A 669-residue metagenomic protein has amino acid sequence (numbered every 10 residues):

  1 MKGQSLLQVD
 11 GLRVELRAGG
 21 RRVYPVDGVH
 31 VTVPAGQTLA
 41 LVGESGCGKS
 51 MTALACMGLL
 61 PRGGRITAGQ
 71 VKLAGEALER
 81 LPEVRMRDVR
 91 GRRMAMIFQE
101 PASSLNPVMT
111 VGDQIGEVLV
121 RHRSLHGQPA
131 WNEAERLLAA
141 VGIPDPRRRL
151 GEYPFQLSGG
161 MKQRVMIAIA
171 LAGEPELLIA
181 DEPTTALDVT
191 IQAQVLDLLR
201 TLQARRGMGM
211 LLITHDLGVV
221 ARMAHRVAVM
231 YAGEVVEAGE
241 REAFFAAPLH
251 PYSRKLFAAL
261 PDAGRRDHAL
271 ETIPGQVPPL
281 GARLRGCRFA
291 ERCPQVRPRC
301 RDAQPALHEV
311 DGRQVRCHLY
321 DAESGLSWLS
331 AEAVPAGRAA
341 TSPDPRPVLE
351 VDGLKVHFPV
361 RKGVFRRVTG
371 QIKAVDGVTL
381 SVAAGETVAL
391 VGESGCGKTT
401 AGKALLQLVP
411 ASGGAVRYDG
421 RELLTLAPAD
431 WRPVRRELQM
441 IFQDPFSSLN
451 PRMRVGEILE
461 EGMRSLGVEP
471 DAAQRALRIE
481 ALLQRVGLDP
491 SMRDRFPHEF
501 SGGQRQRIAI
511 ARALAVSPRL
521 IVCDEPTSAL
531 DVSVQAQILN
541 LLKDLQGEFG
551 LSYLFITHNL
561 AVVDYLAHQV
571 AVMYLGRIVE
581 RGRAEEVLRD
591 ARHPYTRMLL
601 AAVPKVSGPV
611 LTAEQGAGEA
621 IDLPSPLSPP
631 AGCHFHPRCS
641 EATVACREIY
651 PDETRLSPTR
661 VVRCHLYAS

Functional and structural regions predicted by a protein language model:
E44, G58-L59, R87, P175 (+5 more regions): P-loop NTP-binding/switch modules centered on Walker-like glycine-rich loops
R65, L78-A95, R121, A243-P248 (+7 more regions): ABC ATPase NBD coupling module
R65-A77, G414-E422: Conserved ABC transporter NBD signature motif
G91, F155, G173, H498 (+3 more regions): Conserved signature/switch motifs of ABC ATPase nucleotide-binding domains
P129-R148, F257, E422, A473-S491 (+1 more regions): Conserved ABC ATPase "signature" region
E152-L157, M161, F496-F500, Q504: Conserved ABC ATPase signature
E240-V348, R361, F365, R583-S669: Charged, flexible cofactor/metal-binding loops and thiol motifs
